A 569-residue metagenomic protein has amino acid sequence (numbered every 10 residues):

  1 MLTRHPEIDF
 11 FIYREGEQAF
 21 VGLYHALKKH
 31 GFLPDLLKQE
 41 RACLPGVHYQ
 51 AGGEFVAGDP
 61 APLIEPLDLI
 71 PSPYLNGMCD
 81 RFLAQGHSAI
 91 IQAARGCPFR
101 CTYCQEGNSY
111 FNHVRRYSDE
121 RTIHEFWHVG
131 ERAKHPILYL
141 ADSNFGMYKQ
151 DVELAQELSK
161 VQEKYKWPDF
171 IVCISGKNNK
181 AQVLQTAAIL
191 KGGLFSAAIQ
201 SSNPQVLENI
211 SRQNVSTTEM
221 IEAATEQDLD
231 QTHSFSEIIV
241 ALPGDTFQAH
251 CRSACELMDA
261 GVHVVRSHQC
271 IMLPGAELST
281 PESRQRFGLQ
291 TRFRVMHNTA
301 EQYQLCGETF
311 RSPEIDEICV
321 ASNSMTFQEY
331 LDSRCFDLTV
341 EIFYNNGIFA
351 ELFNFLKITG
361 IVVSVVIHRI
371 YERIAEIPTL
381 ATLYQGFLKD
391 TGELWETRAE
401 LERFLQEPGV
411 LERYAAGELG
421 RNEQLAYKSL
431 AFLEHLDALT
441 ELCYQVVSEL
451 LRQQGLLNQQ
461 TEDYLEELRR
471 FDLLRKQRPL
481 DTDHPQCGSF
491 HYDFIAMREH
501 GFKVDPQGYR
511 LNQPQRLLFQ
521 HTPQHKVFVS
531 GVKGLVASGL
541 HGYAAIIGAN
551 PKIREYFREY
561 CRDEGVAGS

Functional and structural regions predicted by a protein language model:
M1-L2, G22, K149-V152, V183-Q185 (+3 more regions): A short acidic (Asp/Glu
M1-P60: Glycine-rich beta-alpha loop elements in corrinoid/cobalamin-binding modules across cobalamin-dependent enzymes
L2-P6, K160, A187-L190, R252-D259: Short, surface-exposed basic-aromatic patches at helix termini and helix-loop junctions that form
F10-I12, G16-P34, I271, A276 (+3 more regions): Non-catalytic alpha/beta scaffold blocks inside enzyme catalytic domains
P45-D68, P313, E317-S322, D332: Extended catalytic-interface subdomain
L67-L229, V240: Radical SAM [4Fe-4S] cluster-binding motif and immediate context
G130-A141, I171-I174, G192-S201, S216-E308 (+1 more regions): Conserved C-terminal portion of the radical SAM core fold that forms the substrate/S-adenosylmethionine-binding
E317-S569: Radical SAM enzyme core and accessory elements
